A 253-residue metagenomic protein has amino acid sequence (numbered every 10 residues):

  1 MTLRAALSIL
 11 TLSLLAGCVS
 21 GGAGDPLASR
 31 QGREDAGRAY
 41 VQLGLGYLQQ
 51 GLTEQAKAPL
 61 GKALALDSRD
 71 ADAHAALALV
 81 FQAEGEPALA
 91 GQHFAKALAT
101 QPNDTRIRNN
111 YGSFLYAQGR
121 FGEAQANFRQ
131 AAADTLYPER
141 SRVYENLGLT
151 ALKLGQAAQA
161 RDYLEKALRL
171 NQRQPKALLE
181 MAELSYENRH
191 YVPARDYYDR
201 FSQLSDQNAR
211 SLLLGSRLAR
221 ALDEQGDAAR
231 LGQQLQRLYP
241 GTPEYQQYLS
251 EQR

Functional and structural regions predicted by a protein language model:
L14-D35: Bacterial Sec signal peptide processing site at the extreme N-terminus
G22-A28, Q203-R253: Terminal, low-structured helical/coil segments at or just beyond the last alpha-helical repeat
G32, L66, A99-Q101, D134-L136 (+3 more regions): Structural marker of alpha-solenoid helical repeat scaffolds
A36, L43, D70, D104 (+4 more regions): Residue-level recognition of tetratricopeptide repeat
Q42, A76, N110, Y144-N146 (+3 more regions): Canonical tetratricopeptide repeat
G51-G61, E84-K96, Q118-Q130, R142 (+3 more regions): Structural signature of tandem alpha-helical TPR/SEL1-like repeats, specifically the intra-repeat loop/turn
